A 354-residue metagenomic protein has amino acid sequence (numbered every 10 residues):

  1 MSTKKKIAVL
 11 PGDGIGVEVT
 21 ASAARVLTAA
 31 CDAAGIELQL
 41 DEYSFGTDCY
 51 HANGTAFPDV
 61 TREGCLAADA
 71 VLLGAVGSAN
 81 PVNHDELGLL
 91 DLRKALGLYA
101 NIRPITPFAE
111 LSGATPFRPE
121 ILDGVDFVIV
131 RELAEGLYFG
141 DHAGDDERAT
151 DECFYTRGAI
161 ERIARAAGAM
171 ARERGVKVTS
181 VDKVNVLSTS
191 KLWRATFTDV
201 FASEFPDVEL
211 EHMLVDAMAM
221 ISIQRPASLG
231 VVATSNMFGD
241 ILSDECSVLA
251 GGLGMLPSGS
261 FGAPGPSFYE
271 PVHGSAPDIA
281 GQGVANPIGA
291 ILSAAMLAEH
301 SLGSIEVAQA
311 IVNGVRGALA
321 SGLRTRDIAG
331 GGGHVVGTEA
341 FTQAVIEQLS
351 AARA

Functional and structural regions predicted by a protein language model:
S2-I7: Extreme N-terminal starter segment of soluble prokaryotic enzymes
A8-R25, A29-C31, D146-D216, S228: Glycine-rich phosphate/diphosphate-binding loop of Rossmann-like nucleotide-binding domains
D13-G16, D69, V130, A167 (+4 more regions): Buried hydrophobic positions in well-ordered alpha/beta secondary-structure cores of metabolic enzymes
G35-P58, S222: N-terminal beta-loop-helix "entrance" segment that forms/cooperates in small-molecule cofactor or anionic ligand
C49, T106-F108, S112-G113, I223-L323: Glycine-rich phosphate/nucleotide-binding loop
H51-C153, M237: N-terminal glycine-rich phosphate/adenylate-binding segment common to multiple enzyme folds
V60-V82, E204-S267, L349: Glycine-rich phosphate-binding loop
E135-V186, A310, G314-A354: Glycine-rich phosphate/pyrophosphate-binding loop and the adjoining helix
